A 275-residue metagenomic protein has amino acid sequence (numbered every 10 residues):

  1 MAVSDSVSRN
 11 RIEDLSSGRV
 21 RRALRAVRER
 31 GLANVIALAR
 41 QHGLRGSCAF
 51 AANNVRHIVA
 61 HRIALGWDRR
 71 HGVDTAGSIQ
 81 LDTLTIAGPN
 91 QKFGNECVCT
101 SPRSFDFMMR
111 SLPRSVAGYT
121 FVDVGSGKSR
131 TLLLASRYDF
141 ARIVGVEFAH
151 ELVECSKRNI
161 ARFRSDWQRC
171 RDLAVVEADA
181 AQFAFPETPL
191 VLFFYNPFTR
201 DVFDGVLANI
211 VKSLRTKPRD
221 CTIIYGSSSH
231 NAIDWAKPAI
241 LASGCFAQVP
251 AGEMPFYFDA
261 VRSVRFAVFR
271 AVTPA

Functional and structural regions predicted by a protein language model:
V7-A117: S-adenosyl-L-methionine
G118-G127: Conserved class I S-adenosyl-L-methionine
S129-L133: Glycine-rich SAM-binding Motif I of class I
A141-V146: Short beta-strand element of Class I
A149: Conserved SAM/SAH-binding beta-strand->alpha-helix loop
V153-E187: S-adenosyl-L-methionine
V175-R219: Active-site segment flanking the S-adenosylmethionine/decSAM binding pocket in AdoMet-dependent transferases
D201-A267: C-terminal substrate-binding/active-site "lid" region of AdoMet-derived donor-dependent transferases
